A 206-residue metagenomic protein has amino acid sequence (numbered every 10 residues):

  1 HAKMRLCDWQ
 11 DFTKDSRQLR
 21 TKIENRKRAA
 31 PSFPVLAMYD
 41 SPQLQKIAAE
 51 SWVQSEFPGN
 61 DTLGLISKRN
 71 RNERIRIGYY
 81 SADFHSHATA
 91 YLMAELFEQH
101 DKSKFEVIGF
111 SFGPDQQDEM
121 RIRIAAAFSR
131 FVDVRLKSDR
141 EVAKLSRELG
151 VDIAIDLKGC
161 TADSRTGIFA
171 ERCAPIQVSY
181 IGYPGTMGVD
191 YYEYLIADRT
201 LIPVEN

Functional and structural regions predicted by a protein language model:
H1-N206: Alpha-helical solenoid repeat scaffolds of the TPR/TPR-like class and their adjacent stem/linker regions that mediate
